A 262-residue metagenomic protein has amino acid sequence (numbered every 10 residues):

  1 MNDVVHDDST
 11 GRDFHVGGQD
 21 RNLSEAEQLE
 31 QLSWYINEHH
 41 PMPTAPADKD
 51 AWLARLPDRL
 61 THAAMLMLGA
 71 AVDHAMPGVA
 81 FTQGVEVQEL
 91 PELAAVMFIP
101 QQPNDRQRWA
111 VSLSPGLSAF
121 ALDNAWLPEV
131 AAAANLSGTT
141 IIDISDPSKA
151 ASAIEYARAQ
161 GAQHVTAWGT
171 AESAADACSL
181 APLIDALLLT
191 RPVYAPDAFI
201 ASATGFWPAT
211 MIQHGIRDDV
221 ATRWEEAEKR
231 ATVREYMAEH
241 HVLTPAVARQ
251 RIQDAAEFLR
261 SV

Functional and structural regions predicted by a protein language model:
M1-A94: A glycine/proline-hinged amphipathic helix-loop "lid/cap" segment that gates access to hydrophobic ligand pockets
N2-R21, V242-V262: Catalytic active-site module of serine/aspartate enzymes centered on a nucleophile-bearing elbow/loop
V16, L23-L29, I36, F98-Q102 (+6 more regions): A structural signal for the main folded, soluble domain(s) of proteins
F98-G138: Short, surface-exposed "cap/lid" segments of acyl-processing enzymes
S112-G116, W168, Q213-G215: Short hydrophobic segments within beta-strands
N135-L136, I142-H164: Conserved acidic catalytic loop of the alpha/beta-hydrolase fold
A153-W207: Primarily recognizes the serine-hydrolase "nucleophile elbow" in alpha/beta-hydrolase and SGNH/GDSL folds
L189, V193-Q253: The feature captures the conserved acid-bearing segment of alpha/beta-hydrolase catalytic domains
